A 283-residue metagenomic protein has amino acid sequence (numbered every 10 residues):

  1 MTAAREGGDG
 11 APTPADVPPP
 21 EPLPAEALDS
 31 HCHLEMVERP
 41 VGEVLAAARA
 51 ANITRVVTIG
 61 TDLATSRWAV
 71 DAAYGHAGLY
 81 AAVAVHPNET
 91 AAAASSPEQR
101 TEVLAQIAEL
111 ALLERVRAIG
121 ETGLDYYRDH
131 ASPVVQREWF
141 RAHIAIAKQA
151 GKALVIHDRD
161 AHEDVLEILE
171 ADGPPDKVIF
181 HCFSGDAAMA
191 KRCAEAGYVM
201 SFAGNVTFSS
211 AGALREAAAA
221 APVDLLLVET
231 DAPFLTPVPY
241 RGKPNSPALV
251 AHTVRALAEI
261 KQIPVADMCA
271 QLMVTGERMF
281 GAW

Functional and structural regions predicted by a protein language model:
M1-W283: Mid-domain alpha/beta scaffold segments of enzyme catalytic cores
